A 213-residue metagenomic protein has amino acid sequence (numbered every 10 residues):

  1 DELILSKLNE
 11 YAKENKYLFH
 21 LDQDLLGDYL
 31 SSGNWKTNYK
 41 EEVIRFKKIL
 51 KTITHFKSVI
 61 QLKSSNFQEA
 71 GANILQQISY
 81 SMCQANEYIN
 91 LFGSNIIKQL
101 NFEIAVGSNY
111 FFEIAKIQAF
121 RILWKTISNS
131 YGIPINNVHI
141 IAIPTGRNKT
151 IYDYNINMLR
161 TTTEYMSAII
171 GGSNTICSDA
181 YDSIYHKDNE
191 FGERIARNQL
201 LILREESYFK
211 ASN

Functional and structural regions predicted by a protein language model:
D1-A105, N109, T175-D179: Catalytic alpha/beta active-site cores
S6, C83, E87, I122 (+2 more regions): Residues on a specific face of well-ordered alpha-helices
E10-F19, T52-F56, N90-K98, L123-N137 (+2 more regions): Secondary-structure transition/capping motifs at alpha-helix termini and the adjoining loop/turn into the next element
F46, M158-Y165: Short, acidic/polar
N66, W124, D182: Glycine-rich beta-alpha junction loops
N73-I78, S108-A119, G146-L159, H186-A196: Short glycine/threonine-rich loop-to-helix capping motif typified by GTGT followed within a few residues by an Asp-Pro
S79-I141, G146-N148: Gly/Pro-rich turn-and-neighbor structural signature
T163, N174-N213: Active-site or pore-adjacent capping/gating segments
